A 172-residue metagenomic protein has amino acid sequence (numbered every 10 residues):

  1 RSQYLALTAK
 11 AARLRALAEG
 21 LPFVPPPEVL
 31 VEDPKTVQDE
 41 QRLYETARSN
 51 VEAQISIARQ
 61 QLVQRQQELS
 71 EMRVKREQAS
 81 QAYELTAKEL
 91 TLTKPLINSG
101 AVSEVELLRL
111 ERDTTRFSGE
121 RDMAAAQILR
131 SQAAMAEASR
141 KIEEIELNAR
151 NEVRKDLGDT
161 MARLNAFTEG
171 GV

Functional and structural regions predicted by a protein language model:
R1-L17: Hydrophobic or amphipathic alpha-helical targeting/insertion segments
L5, E19, V63, Q67: Residue-level marker of positions within ordered structural domains that often coincide with functionally constrained
R13-L30: Proline-centered turn/helix-capping motifs that create local helix->coil transitions or kinks
D33-V172: Long, charged amphipathic alpha-helices with heptad-repeat/coiled-coil character
